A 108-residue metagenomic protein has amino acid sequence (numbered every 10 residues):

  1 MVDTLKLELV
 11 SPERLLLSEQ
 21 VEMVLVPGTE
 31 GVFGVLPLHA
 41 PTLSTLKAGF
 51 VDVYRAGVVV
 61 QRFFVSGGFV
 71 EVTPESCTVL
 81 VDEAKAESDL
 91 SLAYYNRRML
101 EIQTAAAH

Functional and structural regions predicted by a protein language model:
M1-T4: Short, charged, intrinsically disordered terminal tails
K6-R98: Compact, glycine-rich, soluble single-domain proteins
Y94-H108: Charge/polar-rich, low-complexity and marginally structured segments
